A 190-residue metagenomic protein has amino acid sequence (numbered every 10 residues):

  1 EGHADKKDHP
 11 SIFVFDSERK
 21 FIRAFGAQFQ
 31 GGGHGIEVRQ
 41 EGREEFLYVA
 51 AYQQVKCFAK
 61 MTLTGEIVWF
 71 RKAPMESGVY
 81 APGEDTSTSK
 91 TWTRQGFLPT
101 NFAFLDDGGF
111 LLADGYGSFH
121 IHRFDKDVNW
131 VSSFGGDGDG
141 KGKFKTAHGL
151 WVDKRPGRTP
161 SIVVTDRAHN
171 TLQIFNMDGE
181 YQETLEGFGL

Functional and structural regions predicted by a protein language model:
E1-G26: Beta-propeller domains
E1-K6, V49-Q53, L112-G115, K154 (+1 more regions): Conserved beta-strand positions in repeat-built beta-propeller and related beta-rich domains
D8, R43, Q54, L63-T64 (+6 more regions): Short loop/turn segments that connect beta-strands within the blades of beta-propeller domains, predominantly WD40
D8-P10, F29-E45, G78-G109, D139-S161 (+2 more regions): Beta-rich, blade/repeat-based domains predominating in secreted/periplasmic proteins but also intracellular
H9-F13, K56-A59, F119-R123, T171-Q173: A short loop-to-beta-strand structural motif that recurs across blades of beta-propeller domains
F15-K20, T62-E66, D125-N129, N176-E180: Short loop/turn segments that connect beta-strands within beta-propeller blades
R23-G26, V68-E84, V131-G136, E183-G187: Beta-propeller fold detector
G31-A81: A generic tandem-repeat structural signature
